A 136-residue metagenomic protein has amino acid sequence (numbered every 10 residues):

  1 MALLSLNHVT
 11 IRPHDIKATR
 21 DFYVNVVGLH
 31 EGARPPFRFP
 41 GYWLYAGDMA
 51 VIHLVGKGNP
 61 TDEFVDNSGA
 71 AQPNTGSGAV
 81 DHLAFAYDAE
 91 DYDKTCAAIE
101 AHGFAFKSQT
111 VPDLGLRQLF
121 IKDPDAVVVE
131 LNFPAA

Functional and structural regions predicted by a protein language model:
M1-L3, P73-G78: Short, flexible turn/loop "capping" segments at secondary-structure junctions
R12-N59: Core segments of cupin and vicinal oxygen chelate
P13-K17, G78-D125: Vicinal oxygen chelate
F39, T61-G69: A short, acidic/glycine-rich surface segment
L44-D48, I121-P124, P134: Active-site beta-strand termini and strand-to-loop segments that position acidic
N59-P60, A135-A136: A short acidic/small-residue loop/turn micro-motif
N67-P73, K107: Short, P/G- and charge-enriched loop/turn segments at secondary-structure junctions
